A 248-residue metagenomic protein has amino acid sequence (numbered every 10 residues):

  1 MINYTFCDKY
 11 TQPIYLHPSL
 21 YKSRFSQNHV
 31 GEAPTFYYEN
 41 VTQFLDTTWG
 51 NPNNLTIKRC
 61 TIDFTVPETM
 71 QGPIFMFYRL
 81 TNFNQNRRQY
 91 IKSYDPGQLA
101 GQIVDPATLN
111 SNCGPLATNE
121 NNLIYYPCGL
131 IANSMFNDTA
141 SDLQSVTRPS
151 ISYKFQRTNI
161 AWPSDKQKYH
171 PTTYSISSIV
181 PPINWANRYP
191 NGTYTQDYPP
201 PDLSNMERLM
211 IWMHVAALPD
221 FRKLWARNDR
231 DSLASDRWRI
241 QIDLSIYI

Functional and structural regions predicted by a protein language model:
M1-C60: N-terminal leader/pro-regions and domain N-caps
G50-P52, T61-V66, R227-R230: Beta-strand-rich interaction surfaces with strong enrichment in secreted/lumenal proteins
T56-L209: Soluble non-transmembrane domains of integral membrane proteins
F64, M76, C128, M213 (+2 more regions): Generic structural hydrophobic/aromatic packing signal, biased to beta-strands
M76, W225-I248: Extended, hydrophilic extramembrane loops/domains of integral membrane proteins
N82-N86, D220, S245-I248: Short acidic/polar inter-strand loop motif in beta-rich domains
E207-D231: Beta-sandwich interaction modules
